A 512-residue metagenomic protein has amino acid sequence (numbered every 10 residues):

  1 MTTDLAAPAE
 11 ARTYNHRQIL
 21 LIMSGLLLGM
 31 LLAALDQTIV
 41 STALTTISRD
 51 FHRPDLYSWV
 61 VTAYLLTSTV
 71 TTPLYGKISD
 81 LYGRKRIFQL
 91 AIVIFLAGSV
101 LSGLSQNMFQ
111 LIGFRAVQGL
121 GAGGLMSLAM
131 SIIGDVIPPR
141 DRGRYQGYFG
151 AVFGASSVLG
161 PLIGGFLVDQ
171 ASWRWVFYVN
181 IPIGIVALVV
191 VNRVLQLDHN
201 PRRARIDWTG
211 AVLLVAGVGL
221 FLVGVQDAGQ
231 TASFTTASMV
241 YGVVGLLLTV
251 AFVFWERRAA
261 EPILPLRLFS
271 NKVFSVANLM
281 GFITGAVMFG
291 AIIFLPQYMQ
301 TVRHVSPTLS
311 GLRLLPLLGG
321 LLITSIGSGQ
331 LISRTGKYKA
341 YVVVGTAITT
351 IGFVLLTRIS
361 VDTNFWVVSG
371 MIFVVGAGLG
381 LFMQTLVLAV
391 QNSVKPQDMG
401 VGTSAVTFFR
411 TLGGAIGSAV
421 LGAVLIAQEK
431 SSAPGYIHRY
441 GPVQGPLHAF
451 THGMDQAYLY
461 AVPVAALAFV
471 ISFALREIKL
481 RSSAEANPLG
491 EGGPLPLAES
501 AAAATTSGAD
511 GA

Functional and structural regions predicted by a protein language model:
M1-L28, F254, A286, V443-A512: Transmembrane-helix exit segments and adjacent C-terminal regions of multi-pass membrane proteins
T2-R193, G329, T335-K337, V342: Transmembrane-helix bundle of Major Facilitator Superfamily
A9-T13, V186-V215, S233, R257-K272 (+3 more regions): Flexible interhelical linker loops that connect adjacent transmembrane helices in multi-pass membrane transporters
I19-T67, T71, Q110, S172 (+5 more regions): Transmembrane core module of solute transporters
G29, F88-I94, G98, F114 (+12 more regions): Residue-level signature of the transmembrane alpha-helical cores of Major Facilitator Superfamily-type secondary
T71-L74, Y82-I92, M108-Q110, L128 (+3 more regions): C-terminal module of multi-pass small-molecule transporters
G98-G103, Q118, V191, T284 (+3 more regions): MFS-fold secondary transporters
I181-H199, V215-D227, V244-A259, A468-I478: C-terminal membrane-cytosol helix-exit motif in multi-pass small-molecule transporters
